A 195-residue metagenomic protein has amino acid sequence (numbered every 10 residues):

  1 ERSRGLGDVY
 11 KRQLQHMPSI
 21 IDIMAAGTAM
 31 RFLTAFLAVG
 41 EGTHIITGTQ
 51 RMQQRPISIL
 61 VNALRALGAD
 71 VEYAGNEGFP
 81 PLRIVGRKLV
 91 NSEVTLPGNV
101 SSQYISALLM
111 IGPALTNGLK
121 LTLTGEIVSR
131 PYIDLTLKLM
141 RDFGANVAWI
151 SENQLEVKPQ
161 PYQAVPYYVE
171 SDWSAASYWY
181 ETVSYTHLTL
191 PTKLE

Functional and structural regions predicted by a protein language model:
E1-Y10, H187-E195: Single conserved hydrophobic/aromatic residue that forms the stacking wall/gate of nucleotide- or nucleobase-binding
K11-M52, V85-V128, V157-P191: Structural motif
I57-I59, Y132-T136, Q160, E181: Short acidic, glycine/serine/threonine-rich loops at helix termini
G68-A74: A glycine-rich helix N-cap at a beta->alpha junction
E77-K88, N153-L155: Short, conserved phosphate-binding/catalytic loop or strand-edge motifs used in phosphoryl-/nucleotidyl-transfer
T124-L139: Aromatic- and glycine-enriched pocket-lining scaffold segments that form the walls of small-molecule binding clefts
N146-V147: A short, conserved structural fragment
